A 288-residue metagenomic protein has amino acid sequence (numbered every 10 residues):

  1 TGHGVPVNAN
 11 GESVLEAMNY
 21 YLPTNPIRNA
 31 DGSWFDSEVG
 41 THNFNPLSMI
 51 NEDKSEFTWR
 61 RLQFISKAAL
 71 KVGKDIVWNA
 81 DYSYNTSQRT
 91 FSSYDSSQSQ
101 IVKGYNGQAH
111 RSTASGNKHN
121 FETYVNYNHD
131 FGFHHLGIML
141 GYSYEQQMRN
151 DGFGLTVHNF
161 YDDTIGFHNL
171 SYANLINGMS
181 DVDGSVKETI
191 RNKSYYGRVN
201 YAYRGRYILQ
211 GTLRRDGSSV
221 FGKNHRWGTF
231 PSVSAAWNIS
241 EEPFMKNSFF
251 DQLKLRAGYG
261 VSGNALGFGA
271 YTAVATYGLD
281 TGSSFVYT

Functional and structural regions predicted by a protein language model:
T1-R61, N79-K193, I239-T288: Surface-exposed loop/interface segments of Gram-negative outer-membrane beta-barrel transport/assembly proteins
F64-S66, T123-V125, I138, G197 (+2 more regions): Membrane-embedded beta-strands of outer-membrane beta-barrel proteins, especially the hydrophobic/small aromatic
A68-K74, V199: Long hydrophobic segments that form regular secondary structure
K193-Y203: Structured alpha-helical segments in the cores of large, soluble enzyme domains
L209-S218, A257-Y259: Transmembrane beta-strand segments that form the barrel wall of outer-membrane beta-barrel proteins
S219-N224: Solvent-exposed loop/turn segments connecting transmembrane beta-strands in outer-membrane beta-barrel proteins
R226-A236: Short secondary-structure subsegments characteristic of cysteine-rich extracellular domains
